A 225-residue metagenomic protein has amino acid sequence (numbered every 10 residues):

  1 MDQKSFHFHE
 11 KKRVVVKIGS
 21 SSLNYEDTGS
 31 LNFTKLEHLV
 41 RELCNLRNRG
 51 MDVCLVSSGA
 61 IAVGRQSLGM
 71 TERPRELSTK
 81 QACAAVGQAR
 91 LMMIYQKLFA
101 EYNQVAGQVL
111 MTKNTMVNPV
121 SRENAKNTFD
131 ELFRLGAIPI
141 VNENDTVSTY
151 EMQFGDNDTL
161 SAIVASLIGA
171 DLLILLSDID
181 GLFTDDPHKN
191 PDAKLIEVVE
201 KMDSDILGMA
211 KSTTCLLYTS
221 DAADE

Functional and structural regions predicted by a protein language model:
M1-C54: N-terminal glycine-/serine-/threonine-rich phosphate-binding loop
V15-K17, D52-G64, G107-Q108, I140-N142 (+1 more regions): Short beta-strand segments at enzyme active-site cores
S22-N24, A60-G64, M116-V117, T146-S148 (+2 more regions): Short, active-site-adjacent cap segments at secondary-structure transitions
N32-E37, R122-K126, F154-L160: Charged helix-capping and loop-helix junction motifs
A60-L77: Glycine-rich loop at the start of a catalytic domain that most often binds anionic cofactors/ligands
R73-S148: Ligand-binding beta-strand-loop-alpha-helix segment within the catalytic cores of soluble metabolic enzymes
V147-T184: Internal active-site segments that recognize and position negatively charged phosphoryl groups and nucleotide moieties
Y218-D224: Conserved small/polar residues in nucleotide/adenosyl-binding loops
